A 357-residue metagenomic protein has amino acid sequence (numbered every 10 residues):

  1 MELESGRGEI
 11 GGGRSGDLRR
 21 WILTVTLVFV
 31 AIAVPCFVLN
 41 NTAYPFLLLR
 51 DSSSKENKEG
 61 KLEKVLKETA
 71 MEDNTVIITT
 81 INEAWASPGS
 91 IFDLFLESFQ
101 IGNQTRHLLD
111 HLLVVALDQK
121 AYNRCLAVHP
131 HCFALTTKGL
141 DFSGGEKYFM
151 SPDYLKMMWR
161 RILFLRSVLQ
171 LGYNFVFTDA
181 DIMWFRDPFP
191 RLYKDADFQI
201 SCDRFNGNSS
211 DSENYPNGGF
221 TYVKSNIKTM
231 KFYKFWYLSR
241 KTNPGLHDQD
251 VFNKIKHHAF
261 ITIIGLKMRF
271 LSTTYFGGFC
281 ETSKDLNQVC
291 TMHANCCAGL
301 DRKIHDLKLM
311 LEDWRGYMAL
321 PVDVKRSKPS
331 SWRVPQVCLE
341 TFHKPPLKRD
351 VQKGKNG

Functional and structural regions predicted by a protein language model:
M1-I91, E97, Q104-D110, A127-H131 (+2 more regions): Juxtamembrane luminal stem/stalk of type II transmembrane Golgi/ER carbohydrate-processing enzymes
E4, A33, Y222-G357: Catalytic core and acceptor-binding pocket of nucleotide-sugar-dependent glycosyltransferases
F29, K61, V76, S90-L94 (+5 more regions): Acidic, Ser/Thr-rich intrinsically disordered and amphipathic helical segments
A70, I78, D93-Q100, L126 (+4 more regions): Amphipathic alpha-helical interaction motifs in eukaryotic regulatory proteins
S90, V114-L171: Active-site-proximal specificity loops/subdomain of glycosyltransferases
L112-D118, V176, D181: Short, hydrophobic beta-strand segments that form beta-sheet elements in well-ordered domains
A134, K156-Y215, Y222-I227: GT-A fold catalytic core of metal-dependent nucleotide-sugar glycosyltransferases, centered on the diacidic
D141-S151, N208-Y215, D301-K303: Short, charged, surface-exposed secondary-structure boundary motifs
